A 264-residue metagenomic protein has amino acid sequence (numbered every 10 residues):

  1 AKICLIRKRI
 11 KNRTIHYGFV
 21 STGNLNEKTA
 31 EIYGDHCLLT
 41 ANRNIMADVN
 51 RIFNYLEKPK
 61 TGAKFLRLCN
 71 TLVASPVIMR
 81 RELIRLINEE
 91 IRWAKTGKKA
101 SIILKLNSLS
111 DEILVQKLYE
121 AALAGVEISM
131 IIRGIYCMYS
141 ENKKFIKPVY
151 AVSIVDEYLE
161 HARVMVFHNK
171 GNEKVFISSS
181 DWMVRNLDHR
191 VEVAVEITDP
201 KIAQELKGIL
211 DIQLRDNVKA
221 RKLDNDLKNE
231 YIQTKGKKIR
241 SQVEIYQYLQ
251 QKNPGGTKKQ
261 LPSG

Functional and structural regions predicted by a protein language model:
A1-T29, L39, N44-M46, L66 (+1 more regions): PLD/PLD-like phosphodiesterase catalytic module centered on the HKD motif
E31, N44-I45, N50-F65: Prokaryote-biased recognition of long, low-complexity C-terminal linker/tail segments that are poorly structured
C69-T71: Short, solvent-exposed helix-loop connector elements
